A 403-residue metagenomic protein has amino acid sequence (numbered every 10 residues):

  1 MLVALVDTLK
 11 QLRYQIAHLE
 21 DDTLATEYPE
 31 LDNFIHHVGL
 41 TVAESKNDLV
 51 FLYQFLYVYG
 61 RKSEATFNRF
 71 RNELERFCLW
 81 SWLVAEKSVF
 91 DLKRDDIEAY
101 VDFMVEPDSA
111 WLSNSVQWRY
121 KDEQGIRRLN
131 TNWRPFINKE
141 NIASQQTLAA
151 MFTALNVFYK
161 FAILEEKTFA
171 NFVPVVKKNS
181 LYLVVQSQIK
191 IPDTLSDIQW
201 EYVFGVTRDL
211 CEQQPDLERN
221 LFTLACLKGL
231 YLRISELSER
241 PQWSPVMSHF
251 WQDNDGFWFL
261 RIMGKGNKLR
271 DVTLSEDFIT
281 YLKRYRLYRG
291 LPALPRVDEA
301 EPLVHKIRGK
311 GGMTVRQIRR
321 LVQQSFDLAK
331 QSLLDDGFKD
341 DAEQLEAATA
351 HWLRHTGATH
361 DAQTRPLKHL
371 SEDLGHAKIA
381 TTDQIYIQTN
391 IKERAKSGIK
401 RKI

Functional and structural regions predicted by a protein language model:
V50-N68, L74-I189, L210: N-terminal core-binding DNA-recognition domain of tyrosine recombinases/integrases
Q145, Y202-I234: Basic, Lys/Arg- and aromatic-enriched nucleic-acid-binding interface segment
L183-G205, N267-D277, V297-D298: DNA breakage-rejoining catalytic core of tyrosine-based enzymes
E239-F250, D361-T364, S371-K378, I385-Q388: A short, basic/aromatic helix-end/turn motif that makes direct DNA contacts
E239-R284, G290: Conserved tyrosine-mediated DNA breakage-rejoining catalytic core shared by Y-recombinases
G264-R284, E299-Q324: C-terminal catalytic core of Y-nucleophile DNA break-rejoin enzymes
Q323-E372, I379: Short, basic (Lys/Arg/His-rich) helix/loop patches that form interaction surfaces in the mid-to-C-terminal regions
E372, Q384-I403: DNA/chromatin major-groove-contacting recognition/catalytic segments
